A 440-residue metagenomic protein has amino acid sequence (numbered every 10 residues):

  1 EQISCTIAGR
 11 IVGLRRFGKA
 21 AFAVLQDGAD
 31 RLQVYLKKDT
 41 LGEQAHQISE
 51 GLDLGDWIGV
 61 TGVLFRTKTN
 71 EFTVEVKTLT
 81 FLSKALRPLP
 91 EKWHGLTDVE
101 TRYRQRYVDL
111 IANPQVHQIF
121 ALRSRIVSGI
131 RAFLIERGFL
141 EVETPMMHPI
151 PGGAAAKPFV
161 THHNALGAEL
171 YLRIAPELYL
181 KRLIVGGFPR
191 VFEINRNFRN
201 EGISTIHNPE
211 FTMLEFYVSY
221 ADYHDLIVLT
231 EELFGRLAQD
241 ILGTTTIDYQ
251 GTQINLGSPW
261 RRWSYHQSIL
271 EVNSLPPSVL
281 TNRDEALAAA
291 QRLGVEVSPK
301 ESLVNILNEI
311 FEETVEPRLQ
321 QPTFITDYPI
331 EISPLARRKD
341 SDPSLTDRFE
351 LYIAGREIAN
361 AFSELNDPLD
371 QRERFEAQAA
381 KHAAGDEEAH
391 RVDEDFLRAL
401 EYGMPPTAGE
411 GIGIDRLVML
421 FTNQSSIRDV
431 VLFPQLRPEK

Functional and structural regions predicted by a protein language model:
E1-K440: Class II aminoacyl-tRNA synthetase catalytic cores and aaRS-like
